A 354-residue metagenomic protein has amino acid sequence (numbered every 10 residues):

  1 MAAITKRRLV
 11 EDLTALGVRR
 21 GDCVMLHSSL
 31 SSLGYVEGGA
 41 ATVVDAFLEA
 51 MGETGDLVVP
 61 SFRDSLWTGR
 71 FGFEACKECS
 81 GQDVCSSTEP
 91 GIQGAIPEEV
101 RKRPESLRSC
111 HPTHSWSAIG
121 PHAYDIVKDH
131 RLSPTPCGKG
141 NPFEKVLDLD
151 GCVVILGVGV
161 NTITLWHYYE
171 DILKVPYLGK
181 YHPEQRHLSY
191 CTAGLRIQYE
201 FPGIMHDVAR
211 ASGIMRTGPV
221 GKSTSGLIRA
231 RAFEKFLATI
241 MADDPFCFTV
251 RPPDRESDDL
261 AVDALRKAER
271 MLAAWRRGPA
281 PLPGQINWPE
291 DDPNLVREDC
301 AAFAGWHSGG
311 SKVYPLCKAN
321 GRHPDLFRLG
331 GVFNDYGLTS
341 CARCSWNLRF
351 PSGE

Functional and structural regions predicted by a protein language model:
M1-V10: N- or domain-start disorder-to-order transition segments that initiate the globular core
E11, R19-G72: N-terminal active-site beta-alpha-beta segment that forms phosphate/nucleotide-binding and substrate-recognition loops
H27, H167, H323: Histidine-centered active-site/metal-ligand motif
T68-G159: Internal, conserved structured core segments that host functional sites
H111-P112, G157-V158, T164-L173: A short secondary-structure junction signal
D171-Q198: Gly/Ser/Thr-rich active-site loops/lids in small-molecule metabolic enzymes that frequently grip phosphoryl groups
T192-G284: Acidic/aromatic/glycine-rich contiguous surface patches that form carbohydrate-binding/processing clefts and analogous
L282-E354: Cysteine-centered metal-binding/redox modules
